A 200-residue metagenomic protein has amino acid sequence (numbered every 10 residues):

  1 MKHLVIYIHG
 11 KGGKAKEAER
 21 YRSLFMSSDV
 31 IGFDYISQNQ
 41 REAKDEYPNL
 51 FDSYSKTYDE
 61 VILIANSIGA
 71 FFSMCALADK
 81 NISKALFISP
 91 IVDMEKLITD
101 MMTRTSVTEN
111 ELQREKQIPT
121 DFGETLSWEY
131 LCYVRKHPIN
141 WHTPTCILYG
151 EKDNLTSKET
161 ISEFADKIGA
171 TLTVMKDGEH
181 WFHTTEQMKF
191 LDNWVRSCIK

Functional and structural regions predicted by a protein language model:
M1-N39: Short, surface-exposed "cap/lid" segments of acyl-processing enzymes
K2-H3, S28, Y58-V61, S83 (+1 more regions): Short coil/turn segments at beta-strand junctions that form active-site/ligand-binding loops
I6-K11, I64, I88, L148: Short hydrophobic segments within beta-strands
E17, Q38-K56: Alpha/beta-hydrolase active-site loop
A18-R22, S73, I161, A165: Short, highly selective alpha-helical patches that border small-molecule cofactor pockets in redox/cofactor-processing
I64-S73: Gly/Ala-rich beta-loop-alpha elbow adjacent to hydrolase catalytic centers
A76-L77: Aromatic pocket-lining residues of Rossmann-like dinucleotide-binding sites
I82-E163, K167-V174, G178-I199: The alpha/beta-hydrolase serine catalytic core
